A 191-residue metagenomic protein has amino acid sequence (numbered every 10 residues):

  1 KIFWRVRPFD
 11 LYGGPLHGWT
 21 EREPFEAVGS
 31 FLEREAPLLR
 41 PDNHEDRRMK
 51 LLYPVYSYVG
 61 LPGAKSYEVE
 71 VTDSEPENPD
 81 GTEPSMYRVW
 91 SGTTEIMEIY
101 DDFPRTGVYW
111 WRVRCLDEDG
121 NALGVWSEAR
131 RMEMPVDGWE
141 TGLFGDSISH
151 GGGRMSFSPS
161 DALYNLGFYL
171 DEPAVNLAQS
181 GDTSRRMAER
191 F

Functional and structural regions predicted by a protein language model:
K1, Y100-V108: Surface-exposed, short loops/turns at beta-strand junctions within beta-sandwich domains
L11-E33, E118-P135: Extracellular fibronectin type III
S30-N43: Proline-enriched interdomain boundary motifs that mark the N-terminal boundary and often initiate the first structured
L51-A64: Conserved aromatic anchor
Y67-V69: Short beta-strand elements bearing conserved aromatic residues within extracellular beta-rich modules
Y87-E95: Short beta-strand segments within Ig-like beta-sandwich modules, predominantly Fibronectin type-III
V125-S180, R185-R186, R190-F191: Serine-esterase "nucleophile elbow" of acetyl-processing enzymes
